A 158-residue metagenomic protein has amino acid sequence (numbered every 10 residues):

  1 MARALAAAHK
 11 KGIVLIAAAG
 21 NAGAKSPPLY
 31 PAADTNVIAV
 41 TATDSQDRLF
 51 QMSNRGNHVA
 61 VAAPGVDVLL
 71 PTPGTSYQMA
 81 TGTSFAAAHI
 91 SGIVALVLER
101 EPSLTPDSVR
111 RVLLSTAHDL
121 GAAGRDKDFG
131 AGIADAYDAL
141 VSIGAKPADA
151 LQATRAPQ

Functional and structural regions predicted by a protein language model:
M1-N36, Q46-L49, R55, P73-T81 (+3 more regions): Substrate-binding/access-modulating region of protease and related hydrolase catalytic domains
I13, Q51, G65-K146: Hydrolase catalytic cores
V14-A18, I38-T41, A60-A63, L69-L70: Structural recognition of the beta-strand scaffold that forms the well-ordered cores of secreted hydrolase catalytic
G20, V141-Q158: Secreted peptidase-domain scaffold signal
T41-D44, T116: Residues that line or immediately flank small-molecule/substrate-binding pockets and catalytic motifs
S45, N57, P64: A generic "binding-loop/recognition-motif" signal
V59-A60, D135: Substrate-binding/active-site groove segments that recognize and process beta-1,4-linked N-acetyl-hexosamine
